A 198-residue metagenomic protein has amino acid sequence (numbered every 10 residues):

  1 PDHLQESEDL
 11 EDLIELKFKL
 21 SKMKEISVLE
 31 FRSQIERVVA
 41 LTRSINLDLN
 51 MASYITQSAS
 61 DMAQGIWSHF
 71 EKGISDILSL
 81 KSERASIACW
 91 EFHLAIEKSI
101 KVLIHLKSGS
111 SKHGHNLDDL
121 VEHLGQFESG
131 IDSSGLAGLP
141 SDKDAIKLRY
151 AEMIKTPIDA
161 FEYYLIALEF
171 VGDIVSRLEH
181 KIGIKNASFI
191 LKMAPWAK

Functional and structural regions predicted by a protein language model:
P1-D61, G65, E71-I74, I104-K198: Long, charged low-complexity segments
W67-I74, S82-K107: Short, hydrophobic, well-ordered secondary-structure elements
L78: Short, basic/aromatic recognition patches
